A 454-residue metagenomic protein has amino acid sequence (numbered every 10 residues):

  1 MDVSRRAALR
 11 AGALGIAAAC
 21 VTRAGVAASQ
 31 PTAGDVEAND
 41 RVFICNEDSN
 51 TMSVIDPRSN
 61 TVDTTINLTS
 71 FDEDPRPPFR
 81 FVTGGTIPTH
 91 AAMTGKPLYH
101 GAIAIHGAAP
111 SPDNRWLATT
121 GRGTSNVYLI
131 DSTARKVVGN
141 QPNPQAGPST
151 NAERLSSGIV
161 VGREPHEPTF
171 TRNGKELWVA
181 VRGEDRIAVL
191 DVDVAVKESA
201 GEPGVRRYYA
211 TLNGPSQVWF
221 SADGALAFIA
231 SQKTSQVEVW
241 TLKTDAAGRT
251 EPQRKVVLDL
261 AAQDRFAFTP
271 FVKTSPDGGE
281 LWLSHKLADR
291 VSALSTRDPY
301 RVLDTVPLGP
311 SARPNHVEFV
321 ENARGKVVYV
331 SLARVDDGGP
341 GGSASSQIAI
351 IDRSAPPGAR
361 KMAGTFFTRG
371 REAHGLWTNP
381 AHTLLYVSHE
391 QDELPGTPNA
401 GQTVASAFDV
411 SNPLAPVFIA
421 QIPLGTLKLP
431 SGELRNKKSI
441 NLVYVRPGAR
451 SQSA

Functional and structural regions predicted by a protein language model:
M1-V3, A7: Secretory targeting signals
A7-A28: N-terminal export signals
G12, A28-A454: Predominantly soluble domains enriched in secretory-pathway, periplasmic, or organellar proteins
